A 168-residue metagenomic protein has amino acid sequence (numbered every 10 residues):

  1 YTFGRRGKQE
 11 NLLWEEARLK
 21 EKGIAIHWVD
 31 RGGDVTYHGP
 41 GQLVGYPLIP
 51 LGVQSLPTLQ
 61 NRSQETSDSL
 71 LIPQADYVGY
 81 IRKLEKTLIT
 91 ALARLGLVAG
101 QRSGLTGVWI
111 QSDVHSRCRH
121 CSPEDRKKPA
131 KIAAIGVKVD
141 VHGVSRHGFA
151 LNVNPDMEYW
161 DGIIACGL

Functional and structural regions predicted by a protein language model:
Y1-P129: N-terminal lobe of the biotin/lipoate ligase/transferase fold
E15-R18, I132-V153, M157: Short, conserved beta-strand/beta-arch hydrophobic-aromatic motifs that form part of recognition grooves or interface
N154-L168: A hydrophobic, small-residue-rich beta->alpha segment in the mid-to-C-terminal subdomain of diverse proteins
